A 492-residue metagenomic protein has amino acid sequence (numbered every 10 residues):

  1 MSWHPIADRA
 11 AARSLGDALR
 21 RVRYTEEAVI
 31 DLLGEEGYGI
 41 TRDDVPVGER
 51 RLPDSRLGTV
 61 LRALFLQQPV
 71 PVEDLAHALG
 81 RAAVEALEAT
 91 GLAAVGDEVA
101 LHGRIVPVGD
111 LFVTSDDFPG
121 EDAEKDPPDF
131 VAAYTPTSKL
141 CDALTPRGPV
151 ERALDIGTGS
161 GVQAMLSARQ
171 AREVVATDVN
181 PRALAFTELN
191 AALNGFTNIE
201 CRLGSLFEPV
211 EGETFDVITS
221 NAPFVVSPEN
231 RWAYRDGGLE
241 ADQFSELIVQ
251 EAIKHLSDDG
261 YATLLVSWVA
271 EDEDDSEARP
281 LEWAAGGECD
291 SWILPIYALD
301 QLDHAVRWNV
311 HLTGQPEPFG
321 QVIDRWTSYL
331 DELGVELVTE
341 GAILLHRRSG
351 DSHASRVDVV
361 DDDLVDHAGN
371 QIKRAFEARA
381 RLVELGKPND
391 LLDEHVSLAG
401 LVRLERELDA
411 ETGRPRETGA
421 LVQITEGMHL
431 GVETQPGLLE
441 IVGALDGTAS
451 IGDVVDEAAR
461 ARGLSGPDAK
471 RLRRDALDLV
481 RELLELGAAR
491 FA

Functional and structural regions predicted by a protein language model:
M1-T59, H102, G120-D122, G350-G443 (+4 more regions): Acidic, low-complexity/disordered tracts enriched in E/D and polar residues
R56-G103, D142-P146, L154, G159 (+3 more regions): Long, charge-rich, low-complexity alpha-helical segments
A94-A153, T158-L166: SAM-dependent Rossmann-like transferase core, predominantly class I methyltransferases with a strong bias toward
T135-S220, V226: Conserved SAM/SAH cofactor-binding pocket of Class I
N180, A241-P295: Conserved Class I SAM-dependent methyltransferase catalytic core
P181, A222-L247: Mobile active-site "lid"/loop adjacent to the S-adenosyl-L-methionine
Q301-R379: Flexible, glycine-/basic-rich loop-and-beta segments that form/coincide with the SAM-dependent methyltransferase
